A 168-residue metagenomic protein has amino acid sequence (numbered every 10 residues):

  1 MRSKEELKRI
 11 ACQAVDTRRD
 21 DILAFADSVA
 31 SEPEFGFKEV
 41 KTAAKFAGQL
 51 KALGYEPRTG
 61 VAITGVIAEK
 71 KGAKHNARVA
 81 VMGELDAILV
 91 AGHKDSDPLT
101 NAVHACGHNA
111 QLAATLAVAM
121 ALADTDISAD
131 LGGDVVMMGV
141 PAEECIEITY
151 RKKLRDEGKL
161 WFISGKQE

Functional and structural regions predicted by a protein language model:
R2-A105, N109-V136, A142-I146: Acidic/His- and Gly-rich active-site-bordering loop/insert found across diverse amide/peptide-bond hydrolases
V140-E168: Fold-level recognition of mixed alpha/beta catalytic cores in primary-metabolism enzymes, strongest
